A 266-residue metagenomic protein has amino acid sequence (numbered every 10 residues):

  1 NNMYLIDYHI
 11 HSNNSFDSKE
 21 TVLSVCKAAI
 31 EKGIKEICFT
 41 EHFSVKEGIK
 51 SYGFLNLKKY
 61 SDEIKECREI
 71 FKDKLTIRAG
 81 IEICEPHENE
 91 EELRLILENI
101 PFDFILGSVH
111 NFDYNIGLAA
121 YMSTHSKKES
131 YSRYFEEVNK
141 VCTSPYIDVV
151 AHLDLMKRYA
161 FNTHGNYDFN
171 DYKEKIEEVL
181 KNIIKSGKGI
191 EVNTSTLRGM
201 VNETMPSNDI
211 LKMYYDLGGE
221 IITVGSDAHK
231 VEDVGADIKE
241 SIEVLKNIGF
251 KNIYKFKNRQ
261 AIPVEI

Functional and structural regions predicted by a protein language model:
N1-S12, V22, T163-I266: Charged catalytic cores and adjacent phosphate/nucleic-acid-binding surfaces used for phosphate/nucleic-acid chemistry
N2-H87, I96-N99, Y159, H164-N170 (+3 more regions): An N-terminally biased module of ancient metal coordination in phosphate/nucleic-acid-related enzymes
Y4-D7, E36-C38, T76-G80, D103-L106 (+4 more regions): Structural preference for beta-strand elements that scaffold enzyme active sites
V25, E91-L93, S207-N208: Alpha-helical scaffolding within the catalytic cores of extracellular/periplasmic polymer-degrading hydrolases
T40, S108, L153, N193 (+1 more regions): Conserved residues at the C-terminal ends of beta-strands
F43, N111, M156, T196 (+1 more regions): Flexible, active-site-proximal loop/turn residues at the rims of small-molecule/cofactor binding pockets and catalytic
S51-K185: Extended substrate/RNA-proximal surfaces in nucleic-acid metabolism proteins
